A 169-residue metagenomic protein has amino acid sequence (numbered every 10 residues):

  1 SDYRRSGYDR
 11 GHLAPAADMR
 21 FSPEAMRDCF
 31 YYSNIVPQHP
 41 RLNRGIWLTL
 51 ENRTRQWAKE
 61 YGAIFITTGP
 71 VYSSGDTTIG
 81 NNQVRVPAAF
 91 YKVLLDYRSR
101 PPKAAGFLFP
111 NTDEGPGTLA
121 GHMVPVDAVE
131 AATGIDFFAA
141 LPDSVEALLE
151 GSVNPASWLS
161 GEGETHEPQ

Functional and structural regions predicted by a protein language model:
S1-Q169: Domain-level detector of nuclease and nuclease-like folds in predominantly extracellular/periplasmic contexts
